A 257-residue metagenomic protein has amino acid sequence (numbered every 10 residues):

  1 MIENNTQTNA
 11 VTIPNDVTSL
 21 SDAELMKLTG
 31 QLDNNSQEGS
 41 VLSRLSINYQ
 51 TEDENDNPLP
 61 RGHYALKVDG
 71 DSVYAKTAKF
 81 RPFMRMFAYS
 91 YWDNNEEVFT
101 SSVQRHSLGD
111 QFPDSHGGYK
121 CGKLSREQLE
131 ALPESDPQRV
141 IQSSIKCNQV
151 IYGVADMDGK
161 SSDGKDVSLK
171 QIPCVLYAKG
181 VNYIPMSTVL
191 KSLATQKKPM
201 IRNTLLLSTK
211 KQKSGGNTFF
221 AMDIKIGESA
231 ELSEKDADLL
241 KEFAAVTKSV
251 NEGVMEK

Functional and structural regions predicted by a protein language model:
I2-D166, S214-F219, G227-E231: OB-fold ssDNA-binding interfaces and closely related basic DNA-contact patches used across DNA replication/repair
C147-A221: Extended serine/threonine-enriched, polar tracts that run as long, contiguous segments within proteins
S192-P199, N203-K257: Accessory, usually C-terminal, subdomains that scaffold auxiliary metal cofactors
